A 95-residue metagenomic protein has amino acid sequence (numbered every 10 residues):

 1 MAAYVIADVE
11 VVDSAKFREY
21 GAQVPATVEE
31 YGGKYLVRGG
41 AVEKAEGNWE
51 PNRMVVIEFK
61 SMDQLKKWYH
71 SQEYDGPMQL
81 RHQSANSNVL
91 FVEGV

Functional and structural regions predicted by a protein language model:
M1-H70, E93-V95: Short S/T/G/P-rich N-terminal loop/turn motif that feeds into the first structured element of a domain
M62-L90: C-terminal structural segments of small proteins and small subunits
